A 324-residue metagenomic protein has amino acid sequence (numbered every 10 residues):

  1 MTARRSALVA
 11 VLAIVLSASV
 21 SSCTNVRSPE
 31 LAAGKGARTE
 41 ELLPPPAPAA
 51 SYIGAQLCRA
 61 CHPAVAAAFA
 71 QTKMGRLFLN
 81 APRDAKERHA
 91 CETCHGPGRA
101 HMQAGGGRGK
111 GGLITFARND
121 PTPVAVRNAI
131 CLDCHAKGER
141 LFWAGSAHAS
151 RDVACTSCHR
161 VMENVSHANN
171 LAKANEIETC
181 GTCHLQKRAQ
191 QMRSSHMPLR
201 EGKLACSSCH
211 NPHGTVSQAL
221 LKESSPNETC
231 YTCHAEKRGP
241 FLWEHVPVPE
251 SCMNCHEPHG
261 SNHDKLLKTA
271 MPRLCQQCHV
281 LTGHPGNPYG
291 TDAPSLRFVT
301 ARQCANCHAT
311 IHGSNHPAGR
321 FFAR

Functional and structural regions predicted by a protein language model:
M1-A10: Bacterial N-terminal signal peptides that target proteins for export
V9-S19: Bacterial N-terminal signal peptides
S22-R324: Short sequence/structural segments immediately N-terminal
